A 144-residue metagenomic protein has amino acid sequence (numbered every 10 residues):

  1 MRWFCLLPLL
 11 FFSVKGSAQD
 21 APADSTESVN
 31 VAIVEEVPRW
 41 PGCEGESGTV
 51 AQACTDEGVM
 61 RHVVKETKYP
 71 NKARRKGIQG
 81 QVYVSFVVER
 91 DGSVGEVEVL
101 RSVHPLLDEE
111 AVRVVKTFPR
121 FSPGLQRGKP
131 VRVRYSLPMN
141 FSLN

Functional and structural regions predicted by a protein language model:
W3-F12: Sec-dependent N-terminal signal peptides
C5, G16-N144: Charge-biased low-complexity segments
